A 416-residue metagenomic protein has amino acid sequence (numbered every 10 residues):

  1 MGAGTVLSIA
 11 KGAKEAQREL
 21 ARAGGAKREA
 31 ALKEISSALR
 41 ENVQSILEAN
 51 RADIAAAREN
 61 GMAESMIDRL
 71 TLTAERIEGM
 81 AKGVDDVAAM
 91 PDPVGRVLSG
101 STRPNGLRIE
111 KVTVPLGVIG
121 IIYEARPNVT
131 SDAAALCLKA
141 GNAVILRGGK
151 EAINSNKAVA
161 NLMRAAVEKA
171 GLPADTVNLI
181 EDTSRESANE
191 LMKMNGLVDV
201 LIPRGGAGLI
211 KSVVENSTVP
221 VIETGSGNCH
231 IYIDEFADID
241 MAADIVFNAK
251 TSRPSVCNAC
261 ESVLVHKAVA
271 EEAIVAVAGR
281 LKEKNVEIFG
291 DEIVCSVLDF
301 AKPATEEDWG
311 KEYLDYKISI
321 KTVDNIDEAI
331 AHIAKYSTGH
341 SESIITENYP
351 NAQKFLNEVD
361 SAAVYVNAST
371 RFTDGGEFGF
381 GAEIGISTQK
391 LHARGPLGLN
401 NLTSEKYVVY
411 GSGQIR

Functional and structural regions predicted by a protein language model:
M1-I109: N-terminal Rossmann-like NAD(P)+-binding subdomain of aldehyde/semialdehyde dehydrogenases
A3-A10, E347-R416: C-terminal segments
G12, A125-A143, K169, L209-D315 (+1 more regions): ALDH superfamily catalytic-core signature
A16-A23, A38-N42, A49, D53 (+16 more regions): Change "in soluble alpha/beta enzymes" to "in soluble alpha/beta proteins
G25-K27, V94, G171-T176, S252-A259 (+4 more regions): Flexible, glycine/charged-enriched surface loops at secondary-structure junctions
G83, R96, K267-S369: NAD(P)-dependent aldehyde/semialdehyde dehydrogenase
A89, L98-D240: Rossmann-like NAD(P) dinucleotide-binding subdomain of oxidoreductase/dehydrogenase enzymes
